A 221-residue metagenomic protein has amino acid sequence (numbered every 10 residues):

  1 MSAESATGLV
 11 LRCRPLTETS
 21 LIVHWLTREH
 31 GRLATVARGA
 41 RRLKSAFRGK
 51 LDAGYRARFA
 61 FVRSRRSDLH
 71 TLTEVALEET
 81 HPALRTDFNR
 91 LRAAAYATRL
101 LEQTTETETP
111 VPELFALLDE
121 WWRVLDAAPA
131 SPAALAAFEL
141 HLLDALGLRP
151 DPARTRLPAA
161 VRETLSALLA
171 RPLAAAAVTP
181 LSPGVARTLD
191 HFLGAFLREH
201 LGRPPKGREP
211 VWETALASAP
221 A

Functional and structural regions predicted by a protein language model:
M1-A221: Non-catalytic alpha-helical scaffolds and adjoining flexible linkers that form interface surfaces for assembly
